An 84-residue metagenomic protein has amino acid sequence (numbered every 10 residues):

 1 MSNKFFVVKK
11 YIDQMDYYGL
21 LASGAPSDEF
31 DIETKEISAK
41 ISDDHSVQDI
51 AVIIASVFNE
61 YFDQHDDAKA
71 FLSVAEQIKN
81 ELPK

Functional and structural regions predicted by a protein language model:
M1-K84: Charged, amphipathic alpha-helical regulatory modules used for macromolecular assembly or allosteric control
